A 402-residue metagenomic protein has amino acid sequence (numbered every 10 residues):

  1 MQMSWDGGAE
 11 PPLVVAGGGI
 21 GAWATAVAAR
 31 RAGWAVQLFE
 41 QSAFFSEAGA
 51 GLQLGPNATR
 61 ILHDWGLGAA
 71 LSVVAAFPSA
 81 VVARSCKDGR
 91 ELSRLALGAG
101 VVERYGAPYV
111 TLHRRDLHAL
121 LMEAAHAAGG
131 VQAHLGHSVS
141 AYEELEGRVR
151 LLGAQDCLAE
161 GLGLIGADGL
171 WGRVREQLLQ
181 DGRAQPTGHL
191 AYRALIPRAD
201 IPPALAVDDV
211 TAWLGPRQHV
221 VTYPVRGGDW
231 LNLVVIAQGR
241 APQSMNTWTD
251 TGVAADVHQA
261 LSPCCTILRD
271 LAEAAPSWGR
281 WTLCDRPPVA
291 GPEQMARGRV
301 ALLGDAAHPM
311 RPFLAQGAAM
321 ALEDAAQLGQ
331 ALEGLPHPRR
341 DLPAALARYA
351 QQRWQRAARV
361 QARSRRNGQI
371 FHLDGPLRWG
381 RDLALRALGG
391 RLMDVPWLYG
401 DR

Functional and structural regions predicted by a protein language model:
M1-P11, V73, D270, A315 (+1 more regions): C-terminal helical "tail/cap" subdomain of flavin- and related membrane-associated enzymes
Q2-L13, G55-P197, A241-H258: Conserved N-terminal helical subregion
P12, A35, W230-L233: Residues at the starts of beta-strands that form the adenosine-phosphate
V14-A35, F39-S42, I165-G166, T222 (+3 more regions): Conserved mid-domain beta->alpha element of the FAD-binding
G49, W65-G66, A75, L95-A96 (+4 more regions): Short, flexible helix/strand-to-coil boundary loops that buttress conserved ligand/catalytic motifs in alpha/beta
G172, A191-R193, Q218-V221, A307-H308: Histidine-centered metal-chelating micro-motifs
D208-Q243, L261-S262, L283: Active-site substrate-recognition segment that forms the wall of the catalytic cavity or substrate channel
N246-G279, L342, A350: Flavin-binding catalytic cores
